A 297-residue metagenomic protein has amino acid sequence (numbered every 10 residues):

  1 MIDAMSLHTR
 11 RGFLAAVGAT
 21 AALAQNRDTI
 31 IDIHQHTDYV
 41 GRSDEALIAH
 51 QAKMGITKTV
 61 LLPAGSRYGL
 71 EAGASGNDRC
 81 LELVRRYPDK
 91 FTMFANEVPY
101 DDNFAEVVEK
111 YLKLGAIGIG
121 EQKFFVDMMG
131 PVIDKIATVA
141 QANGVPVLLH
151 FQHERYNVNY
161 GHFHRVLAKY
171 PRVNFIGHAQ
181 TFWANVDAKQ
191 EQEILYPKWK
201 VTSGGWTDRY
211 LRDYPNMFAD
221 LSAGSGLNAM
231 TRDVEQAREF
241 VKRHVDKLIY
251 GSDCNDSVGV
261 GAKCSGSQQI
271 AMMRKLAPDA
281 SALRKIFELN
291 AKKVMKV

Functional and structural regions predicted by a protein language model:
I2-I33, R42-K58, L62-S66, V245-I249 (+1 more regions): Mid-to-C-terminal alpha-helical segments outside catalytic/metal-binding sites
I30-D38, Q152, A179: Histidine-centered catalytic micro-motifs
I31-I33, V60-P63, F94-N96, G120 (+3 more regions): Active-site neighborhood of phospho(di)ester-bond hydrolases with catalytic His/Asp-centered motifs
S43-D44, G73, A105-V107, Y160-H162 (+3 more regions): Short aromatic-enriched loop/helix-cap "lid" or pocket-rim segments at secondary-structure transitions that line
D44-I48, N77-V84, V108, I133 (+5 more regions): Generic structural signal for well-ordered alpha-helices, preferentially at hydrophobic/aromatic core positions
H50, K110, R209-Y210, K285: Well-formed, non-transmembrane alpha-helical positions, independent of function
K58, S66-V158, F218, A223: Active-site gating/metal-coordination segments in enzymes
I117, G130-Y250: Catalytic pocket-lining loop regions of alpha/beta-barrel enzymes, especially the amidohydrolase/enolase/GH5 lineages
